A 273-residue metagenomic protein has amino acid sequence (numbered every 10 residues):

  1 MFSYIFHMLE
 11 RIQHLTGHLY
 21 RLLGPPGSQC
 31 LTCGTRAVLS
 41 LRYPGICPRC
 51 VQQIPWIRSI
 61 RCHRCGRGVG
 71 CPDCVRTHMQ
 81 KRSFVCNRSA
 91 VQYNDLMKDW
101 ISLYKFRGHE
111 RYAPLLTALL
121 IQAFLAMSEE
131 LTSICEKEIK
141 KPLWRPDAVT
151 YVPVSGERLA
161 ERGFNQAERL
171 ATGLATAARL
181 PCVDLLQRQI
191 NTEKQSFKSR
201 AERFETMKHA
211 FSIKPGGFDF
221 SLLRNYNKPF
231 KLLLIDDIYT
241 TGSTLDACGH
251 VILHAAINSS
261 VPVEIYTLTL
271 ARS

Functional and structural regions predicted by a protein language model:
M1-S273: Glycine-rich phosphate/pyrophosphate-handling loop used in enzymes and phosphotransfer proteins
